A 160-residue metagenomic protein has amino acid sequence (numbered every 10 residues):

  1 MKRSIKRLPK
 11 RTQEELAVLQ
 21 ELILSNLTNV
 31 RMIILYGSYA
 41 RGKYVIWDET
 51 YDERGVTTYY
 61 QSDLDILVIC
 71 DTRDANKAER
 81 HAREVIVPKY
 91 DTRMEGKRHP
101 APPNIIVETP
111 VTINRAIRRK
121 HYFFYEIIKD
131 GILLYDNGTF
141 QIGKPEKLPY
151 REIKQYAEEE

Functional and structural regions predicted by a protein language model:
M1-Q61, C70-E160: Catalytic core of pol beta-like nucleotidyltransferases
D65: Cell-envelope/extracellular polymer assembly enzymes that use nucleotide-activated donors
